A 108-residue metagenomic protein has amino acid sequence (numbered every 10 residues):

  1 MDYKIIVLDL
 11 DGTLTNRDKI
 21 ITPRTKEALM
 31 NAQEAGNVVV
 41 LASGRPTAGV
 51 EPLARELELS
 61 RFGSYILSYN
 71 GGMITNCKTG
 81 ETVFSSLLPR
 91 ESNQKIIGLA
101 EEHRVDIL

Functional and structural regions predicted by a protein language model:
D2-K19, I96: Asp-based phosphoryl-transfer active-site loop
I20-R24: Active-site core of PLP-dependent enzymes with the aminotransferase class I/II
T25-L108: Active-site phosphate-binding/coordination module
